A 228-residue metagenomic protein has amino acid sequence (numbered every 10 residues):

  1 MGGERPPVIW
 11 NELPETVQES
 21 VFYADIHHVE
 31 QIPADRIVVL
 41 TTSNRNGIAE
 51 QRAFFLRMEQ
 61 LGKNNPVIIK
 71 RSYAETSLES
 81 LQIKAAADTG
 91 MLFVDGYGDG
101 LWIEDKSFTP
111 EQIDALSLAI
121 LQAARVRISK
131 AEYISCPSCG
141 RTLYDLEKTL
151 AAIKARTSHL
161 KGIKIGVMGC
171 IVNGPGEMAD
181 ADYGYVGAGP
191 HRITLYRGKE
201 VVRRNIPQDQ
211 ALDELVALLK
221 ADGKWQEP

Functional and structural regions predicted by a protein language model:
P6-L160, K164-V167: Catalytic alpha/beta core domains of metabolic enzymes, predominantly
E75-T76, V172-N173, I206, P228: Domain-level signal for soluble alpha/beta catalytic cores
D88, N173-G174: Conserved sugar-transfer catalytic core signal across GT-A, GT-B, and GT-C glycosyltransferases
L92, C136, C170, M178 (+1 more regions): Conserved, mostly hydrophobic/aromatic
A181: An anion/phosphate-binding loop that grips the pyrophosphate of nucleotide cofactors and donors
G184-Y185: Short, well-ordered beta-strand core segments
G189-Y196, E200-K224: Beta-strand/loop-dominated core regions that host nucleotide or nucleotide-derived cofactor-binding catalytic loops
